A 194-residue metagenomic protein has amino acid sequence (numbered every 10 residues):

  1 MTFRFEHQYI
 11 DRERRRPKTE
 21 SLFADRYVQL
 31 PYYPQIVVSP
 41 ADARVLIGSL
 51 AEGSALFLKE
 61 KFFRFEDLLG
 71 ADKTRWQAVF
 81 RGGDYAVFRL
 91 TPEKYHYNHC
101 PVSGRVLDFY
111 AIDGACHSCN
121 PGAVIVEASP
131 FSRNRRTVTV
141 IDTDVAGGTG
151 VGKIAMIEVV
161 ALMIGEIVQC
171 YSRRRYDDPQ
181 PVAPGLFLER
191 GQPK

Functional and structural regions predicted by a protein language model:
M1-K194: Contiguous, well-folded functional domains in the mature portion of proteins
